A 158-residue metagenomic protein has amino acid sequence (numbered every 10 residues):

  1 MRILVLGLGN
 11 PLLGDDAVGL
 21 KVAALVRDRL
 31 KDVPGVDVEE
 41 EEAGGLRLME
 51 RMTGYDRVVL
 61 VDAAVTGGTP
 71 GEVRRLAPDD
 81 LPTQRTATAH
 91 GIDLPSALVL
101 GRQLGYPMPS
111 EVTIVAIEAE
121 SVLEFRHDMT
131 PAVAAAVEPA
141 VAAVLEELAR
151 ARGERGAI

Functional and structural regions predicted by a protein language model:
R2-L6, P11-T83: Nucleotide and nucleotide-moiety/phosphate-recognizing core
G7-L8, G68-G71, A87, I117 (+2 more regions): Residue-level signal for pocket-adjacent positions within structured domains
G14, R85, A89, D128-A132 (+1 more regions): Short alpha-helix boundary/capping segments
A17, K21, A43, G68 (+3 more regions): Conserved active-site and cofactor/substrate-binding residues in soluble primary-metabolism enzymes
L20-A24, M49, P95-L98, V141 (+1 more regions): Predominant activation on well-ordered alpha-helical scaffold segments within soluble catalytic domains
R27, T53, D80, P95 (+2 more regions): A generic membrane alpha-helix/interface feature
A63-V112: Helix-loop-strand module that forms the ligand-binding subsite of alpha/beta enzymes
A97-I158: Phosphate-binding/catalytic loops
